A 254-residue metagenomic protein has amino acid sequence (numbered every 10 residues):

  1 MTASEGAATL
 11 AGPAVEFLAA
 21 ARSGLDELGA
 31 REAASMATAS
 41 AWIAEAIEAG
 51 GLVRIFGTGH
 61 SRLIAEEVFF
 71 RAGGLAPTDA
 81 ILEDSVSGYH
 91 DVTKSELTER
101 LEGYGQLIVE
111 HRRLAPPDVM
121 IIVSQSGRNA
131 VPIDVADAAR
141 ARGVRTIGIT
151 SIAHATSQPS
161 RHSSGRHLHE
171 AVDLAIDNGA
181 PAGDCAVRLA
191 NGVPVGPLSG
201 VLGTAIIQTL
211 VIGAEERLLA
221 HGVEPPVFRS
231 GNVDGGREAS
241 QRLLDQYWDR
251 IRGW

Functional and structural regions predicted by a protein language model:
M1-R31: Generic N-terminal amphipathic, Lys/Arg-enriched alpha-helix
A21-L25, G29-E32, I47, A72-A76 (+5 more regions): Structural signal for hydrophobic packing residues in well-ordered secondary-structure cores of soluble enzyme domains
L25-S35, M120-N129: Short, glycine-rich nucleotide/cofactor-binding loops
R31-A39, V53, L219-F228: Flexible, glycine/charged-enriched surface loops at secondary-structure junctions
R31-E48, I108: A short, well-structured juxtamembrane/interface segment
I55-I212: Glycine-rich phosphate-binding loops that contact phosphosugars or nucleotide phosphates
D184-V187, E216-Q241: Internal, active-site/partner-interface "lid" segment
D234-W254: Acidic, Ser/Thr-rich low-complexity intrinsically disordered segments
